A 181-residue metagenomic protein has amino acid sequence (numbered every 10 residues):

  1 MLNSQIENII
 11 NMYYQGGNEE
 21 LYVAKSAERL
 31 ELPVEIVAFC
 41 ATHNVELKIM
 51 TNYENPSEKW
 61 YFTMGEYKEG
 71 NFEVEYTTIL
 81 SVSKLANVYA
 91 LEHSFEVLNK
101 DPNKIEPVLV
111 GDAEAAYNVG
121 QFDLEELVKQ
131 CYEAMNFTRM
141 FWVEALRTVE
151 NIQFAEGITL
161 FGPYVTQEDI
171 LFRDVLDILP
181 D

Functional and structural regions predicted by a protein language model:
M1-A134: Extended, charge-biased low-complexity segments that typically form long amphipathic alpha-helices/coiled-coils
V128-D181: Acidic, proline/glycine-rich low-complexity IDRs
